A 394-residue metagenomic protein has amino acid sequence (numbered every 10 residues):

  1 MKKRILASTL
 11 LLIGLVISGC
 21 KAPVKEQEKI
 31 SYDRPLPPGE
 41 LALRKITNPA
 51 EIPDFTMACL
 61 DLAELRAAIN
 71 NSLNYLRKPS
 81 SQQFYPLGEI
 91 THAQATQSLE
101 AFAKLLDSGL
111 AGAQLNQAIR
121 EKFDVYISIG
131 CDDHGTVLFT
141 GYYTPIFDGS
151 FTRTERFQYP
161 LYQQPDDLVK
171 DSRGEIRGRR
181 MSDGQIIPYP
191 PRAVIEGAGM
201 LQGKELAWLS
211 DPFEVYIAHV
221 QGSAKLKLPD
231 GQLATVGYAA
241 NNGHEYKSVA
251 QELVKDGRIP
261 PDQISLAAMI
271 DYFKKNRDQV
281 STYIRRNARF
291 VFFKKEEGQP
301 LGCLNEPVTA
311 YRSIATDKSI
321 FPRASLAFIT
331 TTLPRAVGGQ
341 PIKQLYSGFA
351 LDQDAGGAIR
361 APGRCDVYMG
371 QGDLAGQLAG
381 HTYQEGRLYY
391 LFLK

Functional and structural regions predicted by a protein language model:
M1-A7: Bacterial N-terminal signal peptides that target proteins for export
V16-G19: C-terminal motif of bacterial Sec signal peptides marking the signal peptidase cleavage site
K21-V24: Bacterial signal peptide processing site
E28-I30: N-terminal basic/disordered segments at the start of proteins
A42-E306: Secretory/export targeting leaders with adjacent low-complexity proregions
E296-K394: C-terminal soluble interaction/assembly domains
